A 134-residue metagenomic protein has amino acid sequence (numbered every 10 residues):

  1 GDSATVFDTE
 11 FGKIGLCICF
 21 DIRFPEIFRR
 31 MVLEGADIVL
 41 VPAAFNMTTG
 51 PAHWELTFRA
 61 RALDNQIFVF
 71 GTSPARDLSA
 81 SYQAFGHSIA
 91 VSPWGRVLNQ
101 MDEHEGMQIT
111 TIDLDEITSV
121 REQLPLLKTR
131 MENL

Functional and structural regions predicted by a protein language model:
S3-G15, I38: Beta-strand-turn-beta hairpins that frame and shape the catalytic cleft of phosphate-ester-processing enzymes
A4-V6, C17, I22, M31: Conserved catalytic scaffold of divalent metal-dependent phosphoesterases
K13, R23-Q108: CN hydrolase (nitrilase-like) catalytic-core segments centered on the catalytic cysteine and neighboring Lys/Glu
F20, L56-F58, T118, L127: Short alpha-helical segments used as structural interaction elements across diverse proteins
D21-P25, L114-I117: Alpha-helix N-cap/helix-start and coil->helix boundary motif
G106-E122: A short, polar/charged loop-to-alpha-helix boundary motif
I117-L134: A conserved C-terminal secondary-structure "cap"
